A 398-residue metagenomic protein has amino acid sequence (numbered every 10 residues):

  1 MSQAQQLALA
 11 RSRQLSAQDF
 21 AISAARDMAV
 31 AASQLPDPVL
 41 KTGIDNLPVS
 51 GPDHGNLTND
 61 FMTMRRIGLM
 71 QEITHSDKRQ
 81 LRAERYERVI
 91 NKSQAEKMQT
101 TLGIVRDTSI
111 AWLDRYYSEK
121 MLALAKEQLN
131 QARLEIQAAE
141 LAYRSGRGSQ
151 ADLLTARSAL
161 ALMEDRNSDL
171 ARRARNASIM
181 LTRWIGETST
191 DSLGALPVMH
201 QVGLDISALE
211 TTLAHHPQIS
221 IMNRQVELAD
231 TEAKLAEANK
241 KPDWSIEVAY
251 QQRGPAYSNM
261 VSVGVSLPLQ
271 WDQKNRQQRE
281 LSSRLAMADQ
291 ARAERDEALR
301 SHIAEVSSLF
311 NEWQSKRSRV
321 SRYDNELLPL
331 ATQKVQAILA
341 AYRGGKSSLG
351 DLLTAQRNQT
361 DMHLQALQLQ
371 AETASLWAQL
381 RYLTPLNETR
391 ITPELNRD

Functional and structural regions predicted by a protein language model:
M1-D45, V49, E72-I73, L81 (+9 more regions): Bacterial Sec-pathway N-terminal export signals of envelope proteins
Q5, I67-M70, Q137-L141, E210 (+1 more regions): Amphipathic alpha-helical segments within well-ordered protein domains
Q6-S16, S23-P38, I67-E84, A95-L102 (+8 more regions): A glycine-/polar-enriched beta->alpha junction
A17-A29, T100, I104-E127, L134 (+6 more regions): Amphipathic alpha-helical coiled-coil segments
K41-K78, R82, S192-V202, S245-S283 (+1 more regions): Small/polar, glycine/serine/threonine/aspartate-rich low-complexity segments that form flexible
Q80-V89, Q128: "Short basic amphipathic alpha-helical interaction patches in structured regions
A83-E87, Q150-A159, L349-R357: Short, charged, amphipathic alpha-helical segments
K97-H215, L309-E312, K316, Q359: Periplasmic alpha-helical coiled-coil/stalk elements that build and connect Gram-negative outer-membrane
